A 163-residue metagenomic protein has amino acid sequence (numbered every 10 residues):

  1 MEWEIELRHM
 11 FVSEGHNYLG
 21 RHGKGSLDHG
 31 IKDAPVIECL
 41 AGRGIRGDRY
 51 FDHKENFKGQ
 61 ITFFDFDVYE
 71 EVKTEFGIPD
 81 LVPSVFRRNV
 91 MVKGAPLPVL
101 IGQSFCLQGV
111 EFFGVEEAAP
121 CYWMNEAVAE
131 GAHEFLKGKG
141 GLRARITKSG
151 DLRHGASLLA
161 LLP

Functional and structural regions predicted by a protein language model:
M1-L107, E116: Electropositive, beta-rich accessory/interaction domains or terminal extensions that provide binding surfaces
R87, M91-K148: Glycine-rich active-site loops that engage anionic ligands at enzyme catalytic sites
R143-P163: Well-ordered alpha/beta subsegment
